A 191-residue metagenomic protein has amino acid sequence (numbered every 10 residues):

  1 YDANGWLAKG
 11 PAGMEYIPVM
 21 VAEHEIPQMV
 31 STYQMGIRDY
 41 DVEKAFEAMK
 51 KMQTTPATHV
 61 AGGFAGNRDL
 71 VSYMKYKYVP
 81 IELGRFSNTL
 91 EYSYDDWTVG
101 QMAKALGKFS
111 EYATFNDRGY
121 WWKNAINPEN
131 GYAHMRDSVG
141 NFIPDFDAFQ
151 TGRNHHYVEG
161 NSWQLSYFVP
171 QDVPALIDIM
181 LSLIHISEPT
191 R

Functional and structural regions predicted by a protein language model:
Y1-A103, N116, L165-I177: Aromatic-rich carbohydrate-recognition surfaces in CAZymes
K44-A48, Y112-W121, H134-D137, S187: Beta-strand segments within the central parallel beta-sheet cores of soluble alpha/beta enzyme folds
T55, R118-E129: Alpha-helical scaffold segments in carbohydrate-active enzymes
I126, Y132, G140-I143: Long, well-ordered, tryptophan-enriched scaffold segments
S138-G160: Acidic/histidine-rich catalytic neighborhood
I179-L183: Glycine-centered helix-coil hinge/cap
I184-T190: Residue-level detector of conserved catalytic or cofactor/ligand-binding positions in enzyme active sites
